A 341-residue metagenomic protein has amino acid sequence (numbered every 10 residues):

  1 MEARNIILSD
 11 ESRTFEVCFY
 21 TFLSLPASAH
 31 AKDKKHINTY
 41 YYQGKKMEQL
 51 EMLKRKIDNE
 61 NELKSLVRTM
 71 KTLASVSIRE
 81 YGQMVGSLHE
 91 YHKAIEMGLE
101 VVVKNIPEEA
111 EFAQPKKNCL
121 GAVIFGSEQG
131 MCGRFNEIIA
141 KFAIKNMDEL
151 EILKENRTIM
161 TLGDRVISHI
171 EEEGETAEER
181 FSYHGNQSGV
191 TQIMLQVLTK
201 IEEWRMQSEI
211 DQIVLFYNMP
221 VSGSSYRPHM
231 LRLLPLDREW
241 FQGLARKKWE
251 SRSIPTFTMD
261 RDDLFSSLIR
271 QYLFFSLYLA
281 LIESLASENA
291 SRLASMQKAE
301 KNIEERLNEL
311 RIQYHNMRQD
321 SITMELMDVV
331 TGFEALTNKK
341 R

Functional and structural regions predicted by a protein language model:
M1-F15: Extreme N-terminal basic, low-complexity initiation segments that serve as generic localization/processing leaders
E11, T21, A29-A31, I37: Short hydrophobic alpha-helical segments enriched in small aliphatic residues
H36-R341: C-terminal beta-strand-loop-alpha-helix "lid" module of Rossmann-like NAD(P)-dependent dehydrogenases
